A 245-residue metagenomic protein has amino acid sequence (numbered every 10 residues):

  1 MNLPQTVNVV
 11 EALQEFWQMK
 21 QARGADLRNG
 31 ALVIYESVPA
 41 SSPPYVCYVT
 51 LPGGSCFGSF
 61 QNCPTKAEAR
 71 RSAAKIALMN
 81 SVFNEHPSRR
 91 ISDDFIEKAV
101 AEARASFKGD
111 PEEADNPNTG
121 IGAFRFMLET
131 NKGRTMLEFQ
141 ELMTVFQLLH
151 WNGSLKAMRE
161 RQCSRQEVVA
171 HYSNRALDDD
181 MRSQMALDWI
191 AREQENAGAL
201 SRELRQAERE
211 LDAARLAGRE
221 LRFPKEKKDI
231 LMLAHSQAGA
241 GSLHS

Functional and structural regions predicted by a protein language model:
M1-G58, E68-S72, L78-S245: Extended, intrinsically disordered, low-complexity regulatory regions
